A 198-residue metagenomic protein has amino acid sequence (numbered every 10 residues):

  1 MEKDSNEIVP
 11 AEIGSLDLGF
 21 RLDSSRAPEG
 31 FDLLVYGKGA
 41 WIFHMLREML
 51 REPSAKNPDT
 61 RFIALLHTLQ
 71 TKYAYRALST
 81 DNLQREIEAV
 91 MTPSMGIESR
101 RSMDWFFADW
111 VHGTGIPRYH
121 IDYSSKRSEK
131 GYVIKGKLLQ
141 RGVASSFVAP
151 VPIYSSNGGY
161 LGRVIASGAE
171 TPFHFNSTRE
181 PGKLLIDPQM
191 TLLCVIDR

Functional and structural regions predicted by a protein language model:
M1-P10: Post-HExxH zinc-binding segment in Zn-dependent metallohydrolases
V9-E29: The feature captures the short pre-catalytic strand/loop hairpin that immediately precedes and shapes the active-site
L22-S25, G30-Y132, G136: Amphipathic alpha-helical substructures
R26, D187-P188: Residue-level signal for pocket-adjacent positions within structured domains
S99-R100, T114-H120, S124-D187: Beta-strand-rich binding/interaction modules
Y160, P188-R198: Short acidic/polar inter-strand loop motif in beta-rich domains
